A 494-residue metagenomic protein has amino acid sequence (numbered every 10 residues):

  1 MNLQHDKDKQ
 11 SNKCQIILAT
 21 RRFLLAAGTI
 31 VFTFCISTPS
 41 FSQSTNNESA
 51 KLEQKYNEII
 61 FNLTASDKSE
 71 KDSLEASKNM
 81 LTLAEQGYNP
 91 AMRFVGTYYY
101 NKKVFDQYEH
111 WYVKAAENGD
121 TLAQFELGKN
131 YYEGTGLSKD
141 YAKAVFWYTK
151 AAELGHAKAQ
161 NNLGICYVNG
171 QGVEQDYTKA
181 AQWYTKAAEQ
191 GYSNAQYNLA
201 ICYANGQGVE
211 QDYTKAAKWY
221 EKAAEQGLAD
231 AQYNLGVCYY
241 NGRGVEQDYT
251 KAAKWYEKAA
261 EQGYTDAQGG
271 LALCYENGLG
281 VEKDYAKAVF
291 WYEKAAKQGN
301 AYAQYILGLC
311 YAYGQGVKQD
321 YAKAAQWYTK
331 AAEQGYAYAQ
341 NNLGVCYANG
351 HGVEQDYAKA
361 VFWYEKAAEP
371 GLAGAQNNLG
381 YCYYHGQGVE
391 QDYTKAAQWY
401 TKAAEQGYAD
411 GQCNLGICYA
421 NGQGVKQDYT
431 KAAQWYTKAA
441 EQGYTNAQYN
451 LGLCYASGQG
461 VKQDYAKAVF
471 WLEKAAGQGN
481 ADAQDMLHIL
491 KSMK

Functional and structural regions predicted by a protein language model:
M1-T20: N-terminal secretory signal peptides that target proteins for export/translocation
A26-S37: Bacterial N-terminal signal peptides
S40-S42: Boundary at the C-terminal end of the N-terminal hydrophobic targeting segment
N47, K474-K494: Terminal, low-structured helical/coil segments at or just beyond the last alpha-helical repeat
E48, K55, S66, E85-Y88 (+32 more regions): Short helix-capping/linker turns of helical repeat alpha-solenoids
L52-K55, M92, Q124, Q160 (+9 more regions): TPR repeat positional signature
E58-A65, R93-K102, E126-E133, N162-N169 (+9 more regions): Hydrophobic face of amphipathic alpha-helices that form TPR/SEL1-like repeat modules and related alpha-solenoid
